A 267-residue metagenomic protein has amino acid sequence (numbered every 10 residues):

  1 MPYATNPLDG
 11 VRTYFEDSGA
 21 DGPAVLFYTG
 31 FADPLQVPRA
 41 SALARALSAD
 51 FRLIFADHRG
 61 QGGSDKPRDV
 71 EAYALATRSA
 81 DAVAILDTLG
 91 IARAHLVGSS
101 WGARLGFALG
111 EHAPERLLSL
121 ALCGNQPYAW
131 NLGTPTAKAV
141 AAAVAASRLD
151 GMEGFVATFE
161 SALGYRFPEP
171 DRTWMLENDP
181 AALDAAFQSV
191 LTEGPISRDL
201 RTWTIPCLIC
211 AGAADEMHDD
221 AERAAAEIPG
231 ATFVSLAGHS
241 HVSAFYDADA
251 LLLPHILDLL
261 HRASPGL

Functional and structural regions predicted by a protein language model:
P7-K66: Conserved HGGG/HGGXW glycine-rich cap/lid loop of the alpha/beta-hydrolase fold
R45, I54-H95: Active-site loop/oxyanion-hole signature of alpha/beta-hydrolase fold enzymes
A94, G98-A103: Conserved alpha/beta-hydrolase "nucleophile elbow" surrounding the catalytic nucleophile
R104-H112, L118-R148: Flexible "cap/lid" loop of the alpha/beta hydrolase fold
N131-P135, L149-D199: Conserved alpha/beta-hydrolase catalytic His-Asp/Glu region
W203, I209-A211: Short beta-strand/loop motif that positions the catalytic acidic residue of the alpha/beta-hydrolase fold
E216-E222: Conserved alpha/beta-hydrolase "acid-adjacent" motif
S235-L267: Catalytic active-site module of serine/aspartate enzymes centered on a nucleophile-bearing elbow/loop
